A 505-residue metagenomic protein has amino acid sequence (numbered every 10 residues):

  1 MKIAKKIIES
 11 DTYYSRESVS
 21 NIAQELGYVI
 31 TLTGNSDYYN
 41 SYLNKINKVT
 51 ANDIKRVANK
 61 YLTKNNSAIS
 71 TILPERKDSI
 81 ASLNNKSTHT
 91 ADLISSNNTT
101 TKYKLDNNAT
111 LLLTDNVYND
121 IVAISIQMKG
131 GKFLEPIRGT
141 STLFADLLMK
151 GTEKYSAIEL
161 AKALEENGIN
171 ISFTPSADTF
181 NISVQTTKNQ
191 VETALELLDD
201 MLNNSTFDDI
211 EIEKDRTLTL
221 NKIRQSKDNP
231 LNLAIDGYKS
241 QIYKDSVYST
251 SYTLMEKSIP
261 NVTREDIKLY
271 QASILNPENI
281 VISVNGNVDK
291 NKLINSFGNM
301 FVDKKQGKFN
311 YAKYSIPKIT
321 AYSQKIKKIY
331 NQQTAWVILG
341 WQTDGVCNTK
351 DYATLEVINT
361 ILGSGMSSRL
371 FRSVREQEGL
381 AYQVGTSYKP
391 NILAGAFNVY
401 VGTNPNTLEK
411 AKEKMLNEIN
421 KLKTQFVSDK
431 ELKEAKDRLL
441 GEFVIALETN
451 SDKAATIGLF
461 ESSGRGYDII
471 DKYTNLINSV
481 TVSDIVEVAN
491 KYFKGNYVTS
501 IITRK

Functional and structural regions predicted by a protein language model:
M1-I46, I69-I72, N119-M149, Y155-N204 (+7 more regions): M16 family metallopeptidases and their MPP-like homologs
I22, V49-N52, N97, T101 (+1 more regions): Extended non-catalytic domains of envelope/secretory-pathway proteins
A51, N59-L62, T100-L105, V482: Proteostasis/folding factors centered on peptidyl-prolyl cis-trans isomerases
D53-L73, V486-T503: Bilobed periplasmic-binding protein-like "clamshell/Venus-flytrap" ligand-binding domains
S70-S96, K244, Y248, Y252 (+4 more regions): An aromatic/glycine/proline-enriched structural segment found at the starts of mature extracellular/organellar domains
I94-S95, T101-K132, I137-R138, F309-S367: His/Glu-based metal-binding/catalytic segments typifying zinc-dependent metallopeptidases
I259-T263: Short, charged, amphipathic alpha-helices and their helix-cap/turn boundaries
